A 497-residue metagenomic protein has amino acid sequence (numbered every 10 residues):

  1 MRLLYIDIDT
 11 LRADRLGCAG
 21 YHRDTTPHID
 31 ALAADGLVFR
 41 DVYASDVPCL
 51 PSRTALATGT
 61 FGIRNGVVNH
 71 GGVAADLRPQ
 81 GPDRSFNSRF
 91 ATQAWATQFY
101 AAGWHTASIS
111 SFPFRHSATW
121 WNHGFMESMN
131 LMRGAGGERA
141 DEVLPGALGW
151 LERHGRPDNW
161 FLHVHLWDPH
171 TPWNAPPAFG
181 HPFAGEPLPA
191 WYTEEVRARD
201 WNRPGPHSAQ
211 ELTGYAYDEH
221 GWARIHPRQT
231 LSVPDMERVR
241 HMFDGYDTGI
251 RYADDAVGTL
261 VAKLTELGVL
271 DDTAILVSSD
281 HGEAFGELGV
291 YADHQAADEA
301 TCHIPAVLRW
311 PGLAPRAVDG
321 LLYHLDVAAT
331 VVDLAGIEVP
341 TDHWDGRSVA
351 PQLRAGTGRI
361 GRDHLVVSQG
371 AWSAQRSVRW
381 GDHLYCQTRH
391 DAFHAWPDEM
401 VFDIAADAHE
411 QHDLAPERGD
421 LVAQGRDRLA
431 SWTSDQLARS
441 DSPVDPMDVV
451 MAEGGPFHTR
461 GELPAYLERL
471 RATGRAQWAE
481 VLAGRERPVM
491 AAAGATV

Functional and structural regions predicted by a protein language model:
M1-V497: Catalytic domains that recognize anionic headgroups
